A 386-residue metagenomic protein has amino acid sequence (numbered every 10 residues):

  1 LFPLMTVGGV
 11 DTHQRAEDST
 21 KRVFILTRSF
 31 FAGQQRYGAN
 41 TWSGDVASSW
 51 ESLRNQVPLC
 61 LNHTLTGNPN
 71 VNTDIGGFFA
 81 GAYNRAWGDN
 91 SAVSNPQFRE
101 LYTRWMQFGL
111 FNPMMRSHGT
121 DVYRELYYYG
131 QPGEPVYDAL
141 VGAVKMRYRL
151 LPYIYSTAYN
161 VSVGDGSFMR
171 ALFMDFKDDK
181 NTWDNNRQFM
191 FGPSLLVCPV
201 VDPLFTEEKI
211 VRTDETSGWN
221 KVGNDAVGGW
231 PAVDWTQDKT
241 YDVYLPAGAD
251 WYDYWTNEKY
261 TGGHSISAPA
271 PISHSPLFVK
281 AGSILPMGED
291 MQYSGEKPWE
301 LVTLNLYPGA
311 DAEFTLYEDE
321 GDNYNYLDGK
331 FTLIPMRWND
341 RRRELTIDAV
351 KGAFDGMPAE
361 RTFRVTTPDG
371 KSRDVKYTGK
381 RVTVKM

Functional and structural regions predicted by a protein language model:
L1-H274, V279-K280: Catalytic-domain carbohydrate-binding cleft regions of carbohydrate-active enzymes
T236-D238, G263, Y377-M386: Solvent-exposed, conformationally flexible loop/turn segments
V279-R381: Accessory, solvent-exposed terminal regions and/or long lumenal/extracellular loops of proteins
